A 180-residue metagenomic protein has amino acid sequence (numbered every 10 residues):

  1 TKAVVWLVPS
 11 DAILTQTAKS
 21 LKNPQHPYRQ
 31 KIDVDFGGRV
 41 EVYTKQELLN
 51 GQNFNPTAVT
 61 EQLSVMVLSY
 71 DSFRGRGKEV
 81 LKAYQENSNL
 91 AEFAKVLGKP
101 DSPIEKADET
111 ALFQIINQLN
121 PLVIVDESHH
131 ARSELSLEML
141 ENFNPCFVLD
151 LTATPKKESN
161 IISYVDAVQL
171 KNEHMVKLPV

Functional and structural regions predicted by a protein language model:
T1-V180: RecA-like P-loop NTPase motor core of helicase/translocase proteins
